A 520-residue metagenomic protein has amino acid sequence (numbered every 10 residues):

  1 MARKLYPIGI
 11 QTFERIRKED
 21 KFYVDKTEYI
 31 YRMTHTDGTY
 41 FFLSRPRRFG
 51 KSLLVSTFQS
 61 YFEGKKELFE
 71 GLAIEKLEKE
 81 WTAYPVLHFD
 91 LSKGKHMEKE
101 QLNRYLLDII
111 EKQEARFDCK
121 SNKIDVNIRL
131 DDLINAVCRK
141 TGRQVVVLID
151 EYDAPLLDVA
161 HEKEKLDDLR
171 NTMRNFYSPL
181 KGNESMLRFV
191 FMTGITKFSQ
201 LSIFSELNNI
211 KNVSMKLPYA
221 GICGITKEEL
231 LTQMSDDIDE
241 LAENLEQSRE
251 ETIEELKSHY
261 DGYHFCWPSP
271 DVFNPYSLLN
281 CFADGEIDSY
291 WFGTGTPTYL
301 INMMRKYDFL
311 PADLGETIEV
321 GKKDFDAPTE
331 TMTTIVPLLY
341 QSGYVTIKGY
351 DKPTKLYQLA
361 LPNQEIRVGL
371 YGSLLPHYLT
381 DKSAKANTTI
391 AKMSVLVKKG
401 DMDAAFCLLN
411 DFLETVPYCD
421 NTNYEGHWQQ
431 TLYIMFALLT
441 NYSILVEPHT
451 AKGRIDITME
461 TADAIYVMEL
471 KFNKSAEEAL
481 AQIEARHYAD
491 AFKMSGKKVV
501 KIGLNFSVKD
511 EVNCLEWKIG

Functional and structural regions predicted by a protein language model:
M1-Y424, T440: Phosphate-binding site recognition
V137-T141, M435-A462, S507: Active-site metal-binding core of divalent-cation-utilizing nuclease and nuclease-like domains
V146, A464-Y466, V500: Structural motif
D167-N171, F472-A489: Mg2+/Mn2+-dependent nuclease catalytic core
F176-N183, P337-V345, Y433-A437, Q482-I502: Metal-dependent nuclease catalytic cores in nucleic-acid-processing enzymes, especially RNase H-like/related
L432, I455-F472, R486: Conserved catalytic cores of phosphodiester-cleaving nucleases, focusing on short active-site segments
A491, S495-G520: Domain-level recognition of nuclease-like catalytic cores that cleave nucleotide substrates
